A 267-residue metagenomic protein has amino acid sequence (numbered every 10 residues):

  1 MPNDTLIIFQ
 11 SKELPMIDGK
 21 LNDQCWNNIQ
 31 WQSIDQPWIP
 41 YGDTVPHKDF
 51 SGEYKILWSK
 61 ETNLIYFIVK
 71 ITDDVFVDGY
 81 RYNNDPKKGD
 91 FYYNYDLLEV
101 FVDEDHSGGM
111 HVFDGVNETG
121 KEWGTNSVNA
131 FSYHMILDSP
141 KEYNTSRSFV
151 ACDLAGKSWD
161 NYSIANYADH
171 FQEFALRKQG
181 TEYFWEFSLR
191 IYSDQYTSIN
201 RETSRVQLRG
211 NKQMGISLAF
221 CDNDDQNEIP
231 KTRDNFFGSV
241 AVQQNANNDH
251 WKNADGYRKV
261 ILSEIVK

Functional and structural regions predicted by a protein language model:
M1-K267: Structural preference for beta-rich elements and adjacent junctions enriched in aromatics
